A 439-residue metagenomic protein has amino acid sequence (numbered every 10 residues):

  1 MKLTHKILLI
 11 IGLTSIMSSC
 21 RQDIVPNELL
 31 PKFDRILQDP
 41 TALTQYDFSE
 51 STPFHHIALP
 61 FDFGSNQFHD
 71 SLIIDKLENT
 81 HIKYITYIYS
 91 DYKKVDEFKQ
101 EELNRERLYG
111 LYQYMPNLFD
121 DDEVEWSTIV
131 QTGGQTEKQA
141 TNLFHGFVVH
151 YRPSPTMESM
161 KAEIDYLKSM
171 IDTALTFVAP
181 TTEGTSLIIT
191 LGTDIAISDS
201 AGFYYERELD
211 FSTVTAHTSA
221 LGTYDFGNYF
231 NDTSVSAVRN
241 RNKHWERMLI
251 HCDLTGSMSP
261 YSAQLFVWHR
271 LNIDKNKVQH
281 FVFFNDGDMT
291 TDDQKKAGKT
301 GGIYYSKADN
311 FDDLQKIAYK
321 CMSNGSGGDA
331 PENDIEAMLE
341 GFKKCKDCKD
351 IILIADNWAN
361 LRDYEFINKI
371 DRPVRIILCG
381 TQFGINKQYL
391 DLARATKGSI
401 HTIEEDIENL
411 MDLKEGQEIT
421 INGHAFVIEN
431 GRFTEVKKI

Functional and structural regions predicted by a protein language model:
M1-N27: Bacterial Sec-dependent N-terminal signal peptides
D23-E28, K94-E101, M258-A263, M289-Q294 (+3 more regions): Extracytoplasmic/secreted cell-surface and envelope-processing proteins
E50-D70, E125-W126, G298-K349, A359-L361 (+1 more regions): Von Willebrand factor
N66, K99-S127, N357-T396, H401-E404 (+1 more regions): VWA/integrin I-like adhesion module and closely mimicked acidic/polar interface patches used
K76-E78, I189-L249, S259-A263, L271-V278: Acidic, polar low-complexity linker/tail segments
I85-Q100, D122-T136, H244-G302, M338 (+1 more regions): Von Willebrand factor
Y89-S90, D253-T255, M338, K346-L361 (+2 more regions): DG-centered beta-turn motif at the end of beta-strands
I400-I439: C-terminal "exit" segments of structured domains
